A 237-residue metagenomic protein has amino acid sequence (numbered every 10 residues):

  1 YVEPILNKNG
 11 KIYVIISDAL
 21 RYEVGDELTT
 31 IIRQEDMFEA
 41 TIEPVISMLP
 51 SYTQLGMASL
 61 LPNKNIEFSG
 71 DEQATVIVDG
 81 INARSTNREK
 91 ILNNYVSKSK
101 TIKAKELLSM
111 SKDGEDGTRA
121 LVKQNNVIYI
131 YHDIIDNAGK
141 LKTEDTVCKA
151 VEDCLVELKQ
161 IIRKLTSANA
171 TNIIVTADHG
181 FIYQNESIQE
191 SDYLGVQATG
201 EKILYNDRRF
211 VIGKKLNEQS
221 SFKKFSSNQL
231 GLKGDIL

Functional and structural regions predicted by a protein language model:
Y1-L237: Feature captures the catalytic ectodomains and active-site-proximal regions of enzymes that hydrolyze or transfer
